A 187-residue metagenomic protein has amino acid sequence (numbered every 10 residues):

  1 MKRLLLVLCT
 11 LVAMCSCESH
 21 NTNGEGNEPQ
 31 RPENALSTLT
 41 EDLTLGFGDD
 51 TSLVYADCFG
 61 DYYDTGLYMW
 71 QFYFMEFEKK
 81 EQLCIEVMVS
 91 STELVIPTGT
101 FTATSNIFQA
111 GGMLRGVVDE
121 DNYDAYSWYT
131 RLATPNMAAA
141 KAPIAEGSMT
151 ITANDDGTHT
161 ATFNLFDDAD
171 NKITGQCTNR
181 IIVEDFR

Functional and structural regions predicted by a protein language model:
M1-C15: Sec-dependent bacterial lipoprotein signal peptides
C15-L43, D185-R187: Bacterial Sec-dependent N-terminal signal peptides
E18, D57-F59, T178: Sequence contexts marking disulfide-bonded cysteines in secreted/extracellular proteins
P29-Y68: N-terminal "mature-domain start" segment
P32-A35, G147-M149, T162-R187: Edge beta-strand at a domain terminus
G60-I151: Surface-exposed helix/loop patches within compact recognition domains
E78-Q82, I144, D156, F166-K172: Glycine-centered tight beta-turn/hairpin loop motif at sheet-sheet or coil-to-beta transitions
T152-H159: Edge/loop elements at the starts and ends of beta-strands within beta-rich repeat scaffolds
